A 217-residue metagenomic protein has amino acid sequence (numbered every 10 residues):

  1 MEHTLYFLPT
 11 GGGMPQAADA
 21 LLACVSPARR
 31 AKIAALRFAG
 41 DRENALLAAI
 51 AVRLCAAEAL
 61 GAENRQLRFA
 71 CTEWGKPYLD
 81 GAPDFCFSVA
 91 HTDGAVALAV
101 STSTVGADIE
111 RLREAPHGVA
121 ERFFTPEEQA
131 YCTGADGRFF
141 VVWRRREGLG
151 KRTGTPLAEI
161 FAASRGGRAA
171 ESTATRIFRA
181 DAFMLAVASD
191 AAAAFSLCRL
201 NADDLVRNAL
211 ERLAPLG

Functional and structural regions predicted by a protein language model:
M1-G217: Core catalytic alpha/beta fold that binds nucleotide/phospho-ligands
